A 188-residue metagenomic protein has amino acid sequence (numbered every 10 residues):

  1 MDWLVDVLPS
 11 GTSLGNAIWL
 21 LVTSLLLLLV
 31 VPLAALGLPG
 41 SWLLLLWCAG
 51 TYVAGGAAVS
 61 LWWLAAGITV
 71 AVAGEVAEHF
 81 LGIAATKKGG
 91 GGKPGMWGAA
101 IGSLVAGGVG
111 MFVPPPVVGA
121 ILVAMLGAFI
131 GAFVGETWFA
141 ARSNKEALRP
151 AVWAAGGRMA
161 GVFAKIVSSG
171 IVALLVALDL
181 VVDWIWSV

Functional and structural regions predicted by a protein language model:
M1-A17, S187-V188: Short, strongly hydrophobic alpha-helical membrane anchors
L4, L174-V188: Juxtamembrane boundary at the C-terminal end of a transmembrane helix
L25-A34, V76-K88, E136, A140: C-terminal ends of transmembrane helices
L26-L43, A106-V118: Transmembrane alpha-helix interface/packing and boundary motifs in multi-pass membrane proteins, characterized by
L38-L44, A54, G67, P115-W138: Selective recognition of hydrophobic, aromatic-rich stretches within alpha-helical transmembrane segments of polytopic
V72-F112: Helix-adjacent hinge/juxtasegments
A84-G91, F139, E146-G157: Short amphipathic alpha-helical coupling elements at transmembrane boundaries
G157-L180: Final/C-terminal transmembrane alpha-helix of multipass membrane proteins
